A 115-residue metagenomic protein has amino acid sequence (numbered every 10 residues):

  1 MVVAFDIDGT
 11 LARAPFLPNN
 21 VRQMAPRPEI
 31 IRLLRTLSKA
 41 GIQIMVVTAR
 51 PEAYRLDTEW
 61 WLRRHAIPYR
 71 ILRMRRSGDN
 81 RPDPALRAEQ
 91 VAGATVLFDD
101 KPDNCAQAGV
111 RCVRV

Functional and structural regions predicted by a protein language model:
M1-F16: Asp-based phosphoryl-transfer active-site loop
T10, E52, D103: Conserved Rossmann-like nucleotide-cofactor binding loop
P18-M45, L56: Short, acidic loop-to-helix structural element flanking the phosphoryl-transfer center in phosphate-processing enzymes
R35-K39, R63, A106-G109: Anion (oxyanion) recognition and catalysis
I42, I67, V110: Short phosphate-binding/catalytic loops that engage adenosine nucleotides
E52-T95: Substrate-recognition "cap/lid" segment bordering the active-site pocket of phosphatases
V91-V115: Acidic, Mg2+-coordinating phosphoryl-transfer loop and its flanking beta/alpha structural elements, shared across
